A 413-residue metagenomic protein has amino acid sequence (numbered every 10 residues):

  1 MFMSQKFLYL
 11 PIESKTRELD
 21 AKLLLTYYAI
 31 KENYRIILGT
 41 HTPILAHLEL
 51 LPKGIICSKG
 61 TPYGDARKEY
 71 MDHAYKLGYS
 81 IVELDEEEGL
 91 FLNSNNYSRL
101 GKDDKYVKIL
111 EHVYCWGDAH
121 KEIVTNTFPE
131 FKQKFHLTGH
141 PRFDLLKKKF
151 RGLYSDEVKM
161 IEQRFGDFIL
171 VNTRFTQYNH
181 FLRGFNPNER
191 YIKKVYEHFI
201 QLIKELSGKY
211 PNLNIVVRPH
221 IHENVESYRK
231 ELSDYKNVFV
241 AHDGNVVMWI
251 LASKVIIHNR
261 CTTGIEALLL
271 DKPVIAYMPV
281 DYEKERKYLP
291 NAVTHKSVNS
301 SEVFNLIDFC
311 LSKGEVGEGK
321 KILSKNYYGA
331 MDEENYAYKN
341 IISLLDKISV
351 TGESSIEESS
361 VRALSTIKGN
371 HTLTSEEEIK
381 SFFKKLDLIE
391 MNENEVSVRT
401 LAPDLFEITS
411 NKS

Functional and structural regions predicted by a protein language model:
F2, K6-Y154, N172-R174, G264: Active-site and donor-binding regions of nucleotide-sugar-utilizing enzymes
I37, C57, V82, H112-Y114 (+7 more regions): Hydrophobic/aromatic beta-strand patches that form the interior of the parallel beta-sheet core in alpha/beta enzyme
L48-L50, Y106, I161-E162, M248-I250: Structural alpha-helical scaffold elements that stabilize or flank donor/cofactor-binding regions in carbohydrate
K68-E86, P129, N188-Y196, D271-E283: A short, gly/pro- and small-residue-rich
K149-R229: Conserved catalytic-core segment of nucleotide-activated headgroup transferases in glycan assembly
R218-I265, L270: Donor nucleotide-activated moiety binding/catalytic core segment of transferases that use nucleotide-activated donors
S233, T262-M331: Catalytic binding pocket for nucleotide-activated donors in carbohydrate/polymer assembly enzymes
F309-S413: C-terminal amphipathic helix plus adjacent low-complexity, charged tail appended to glycosyltransferase catalytic
